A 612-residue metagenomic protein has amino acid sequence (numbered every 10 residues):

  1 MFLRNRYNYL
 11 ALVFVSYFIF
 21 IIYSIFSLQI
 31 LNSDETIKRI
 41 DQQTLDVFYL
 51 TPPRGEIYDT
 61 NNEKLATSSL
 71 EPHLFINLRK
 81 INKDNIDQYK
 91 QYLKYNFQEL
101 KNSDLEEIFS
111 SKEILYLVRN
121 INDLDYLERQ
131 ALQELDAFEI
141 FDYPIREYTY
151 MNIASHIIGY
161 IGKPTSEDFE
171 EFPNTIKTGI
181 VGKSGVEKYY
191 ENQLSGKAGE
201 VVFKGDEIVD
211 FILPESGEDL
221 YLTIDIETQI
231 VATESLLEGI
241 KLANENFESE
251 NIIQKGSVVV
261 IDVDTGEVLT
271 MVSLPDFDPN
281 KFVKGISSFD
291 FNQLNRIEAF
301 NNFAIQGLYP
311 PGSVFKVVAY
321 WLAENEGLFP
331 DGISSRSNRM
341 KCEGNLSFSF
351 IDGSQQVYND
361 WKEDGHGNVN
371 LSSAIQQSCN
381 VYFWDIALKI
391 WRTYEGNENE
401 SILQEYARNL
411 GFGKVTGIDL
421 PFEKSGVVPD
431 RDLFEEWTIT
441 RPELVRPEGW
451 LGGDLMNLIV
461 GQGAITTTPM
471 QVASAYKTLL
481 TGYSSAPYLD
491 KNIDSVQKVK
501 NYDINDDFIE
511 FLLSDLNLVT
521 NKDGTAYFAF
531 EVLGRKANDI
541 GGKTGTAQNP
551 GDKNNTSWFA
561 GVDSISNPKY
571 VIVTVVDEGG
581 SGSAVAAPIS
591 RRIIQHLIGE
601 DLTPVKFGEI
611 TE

Functional and structural regions predicted by a protein language model:
M1-I286, S401-N409, K553, V575-E612: Periplasmic/cell-envelope proteins involved in peptidoglycan metabolism and beta-lactam response
K64-A66, E200, E207-F211, I224 (+5 more regions): Beta-lactam-recognizing serine transpeptidase/beta-lactamase-like catalytic domain environment
